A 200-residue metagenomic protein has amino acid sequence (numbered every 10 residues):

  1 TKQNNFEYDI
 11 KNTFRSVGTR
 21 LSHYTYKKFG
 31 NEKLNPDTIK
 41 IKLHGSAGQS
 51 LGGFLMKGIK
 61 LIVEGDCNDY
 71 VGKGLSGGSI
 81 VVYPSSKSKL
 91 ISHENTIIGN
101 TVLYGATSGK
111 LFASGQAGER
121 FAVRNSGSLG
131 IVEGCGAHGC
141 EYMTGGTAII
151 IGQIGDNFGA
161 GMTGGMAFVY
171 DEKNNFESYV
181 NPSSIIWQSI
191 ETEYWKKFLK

Functional and structural regions predicted by a protein language model:
T1-K200: Long, distal/terminal scaffolding or interaction modules with repetitive or compositionally biased sequence
